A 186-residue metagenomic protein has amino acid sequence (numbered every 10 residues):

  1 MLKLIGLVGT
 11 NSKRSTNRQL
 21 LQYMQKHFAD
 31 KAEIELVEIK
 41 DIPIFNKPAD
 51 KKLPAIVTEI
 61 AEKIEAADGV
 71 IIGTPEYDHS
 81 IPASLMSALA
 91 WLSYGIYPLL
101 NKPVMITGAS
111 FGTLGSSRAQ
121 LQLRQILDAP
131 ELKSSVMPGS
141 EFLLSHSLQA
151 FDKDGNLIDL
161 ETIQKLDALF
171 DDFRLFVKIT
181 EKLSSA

Functional and structural regions predicted by a protein language model:
L2-K31: N-terminal beta1-alpha1 ligand-phosphate binding loop
I5, S135-A186: Glycine-rich phosphate/pyrophosphate-binding loop and the adjoining helix
L7-G9, V37, T107: Short hydrophobic segments within beta-strands
K13-T16, F45, S80-I81, G115-S116: Secondary-structure boundary/capping motif
N17, L21, V57, L85 (+3 more regions): A general structural signal for well-ordered alpha-helical segments in protein cores
A29-E35, L132-K133: A generic structural motif
I39-I56: N-terminal beta-loop-helix "entrance" segment that forms/cooperates in small-molecule cofactor or anionic ligand
K52-E131: Helix-loop-strand module that forms the ligand-binding subsite of alpha/beta enzymes
